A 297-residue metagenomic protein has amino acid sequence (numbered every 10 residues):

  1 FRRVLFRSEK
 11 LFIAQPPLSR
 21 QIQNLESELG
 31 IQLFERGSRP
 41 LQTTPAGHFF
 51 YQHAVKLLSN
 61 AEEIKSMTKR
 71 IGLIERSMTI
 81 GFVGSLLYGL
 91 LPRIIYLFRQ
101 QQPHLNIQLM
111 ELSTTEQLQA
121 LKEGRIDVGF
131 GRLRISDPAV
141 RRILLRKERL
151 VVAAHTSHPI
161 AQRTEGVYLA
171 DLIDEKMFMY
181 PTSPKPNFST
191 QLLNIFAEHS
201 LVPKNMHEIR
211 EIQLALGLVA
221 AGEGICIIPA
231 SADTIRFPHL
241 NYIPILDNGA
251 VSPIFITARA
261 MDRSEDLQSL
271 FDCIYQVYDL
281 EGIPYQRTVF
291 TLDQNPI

Functional and structural regions predicted by a protein language model:
F1-L5: Short, small-residue-biased leader/transition segments that mark boundaries at the very start of proteins
Q15-P16, R20, E63, M67 (+4 more regions): N-terminal winged-helix
E26-T43: A short LG(V/I)-centered, amphipathic sequence patch enriched for acidic residue(s) preceding the LG motif
E28-L29, F50-G72: Alpha-helical linker/hinge and terminal dimerization helices associated with HTH transcriptional regulators
Q52, R93-L97, T114-A154, R163 (+5 more regions): Short beta-strand-centered segments that line the small-molecule binding cleft or hinge of alpha/beta clamshell
R141-T182, A250-D262, C273-D279: Hydrophobic/proline-rich hinge and linker segments of small-molecule sensing/allosteric domains, predominantly
V167, E175-H199, S264-F271, Y278-V289: Secondary-structure junction motif
L216, A230-F237, D247-I297: C-terminal effector-binding regulatory domain of bacterial HTH transcription factors
